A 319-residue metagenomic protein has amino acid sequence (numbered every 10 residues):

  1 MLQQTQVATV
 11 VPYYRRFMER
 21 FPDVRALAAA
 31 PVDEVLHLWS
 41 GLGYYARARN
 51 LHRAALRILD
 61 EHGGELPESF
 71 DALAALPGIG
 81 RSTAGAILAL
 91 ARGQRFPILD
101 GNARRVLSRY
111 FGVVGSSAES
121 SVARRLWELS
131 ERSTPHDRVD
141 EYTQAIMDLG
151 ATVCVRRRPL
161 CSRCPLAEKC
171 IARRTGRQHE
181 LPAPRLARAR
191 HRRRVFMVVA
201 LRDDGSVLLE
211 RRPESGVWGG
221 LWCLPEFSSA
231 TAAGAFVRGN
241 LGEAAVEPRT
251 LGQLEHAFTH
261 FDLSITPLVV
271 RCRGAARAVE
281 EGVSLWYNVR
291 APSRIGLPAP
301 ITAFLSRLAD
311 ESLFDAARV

Functional and structural regions predicted by a protein language model:
M1-L2, F258: Intrinsically disordered, low-complexity regions enriched for glutamine and histidine
L2-H179, G242: Catalytic cores of DNA base-excision repair glycosylases
A151-V319: Intrinsically disordered, low-complexity, charged terminal extensions of DNA damage-control enzymes
